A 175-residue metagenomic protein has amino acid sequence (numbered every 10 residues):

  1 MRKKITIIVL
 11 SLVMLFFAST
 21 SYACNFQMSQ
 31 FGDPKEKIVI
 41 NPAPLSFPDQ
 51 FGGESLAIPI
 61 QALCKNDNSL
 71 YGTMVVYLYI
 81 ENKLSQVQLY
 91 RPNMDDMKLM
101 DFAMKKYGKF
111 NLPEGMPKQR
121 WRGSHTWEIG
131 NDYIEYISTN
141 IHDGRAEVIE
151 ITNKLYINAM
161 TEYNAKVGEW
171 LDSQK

Functional and structural regions predicted by a protein language model:
M1-V9: Bacterial N-terminal signal peptides that target proteins for export
R2-K3, P34, C64-D67, K105: Generic cytosolic/nucleocytoplasmic N-terminal low-complexity/intrinsically disordered segments
V9-F17: Bacterial N-terminal signal peptides
Y22-P59, Q86-K175: Non-cytosolic coordination micro-motifs
L45-N82: N-terminal, post-signal-peptide region of Sec/Tat-exported proteins
